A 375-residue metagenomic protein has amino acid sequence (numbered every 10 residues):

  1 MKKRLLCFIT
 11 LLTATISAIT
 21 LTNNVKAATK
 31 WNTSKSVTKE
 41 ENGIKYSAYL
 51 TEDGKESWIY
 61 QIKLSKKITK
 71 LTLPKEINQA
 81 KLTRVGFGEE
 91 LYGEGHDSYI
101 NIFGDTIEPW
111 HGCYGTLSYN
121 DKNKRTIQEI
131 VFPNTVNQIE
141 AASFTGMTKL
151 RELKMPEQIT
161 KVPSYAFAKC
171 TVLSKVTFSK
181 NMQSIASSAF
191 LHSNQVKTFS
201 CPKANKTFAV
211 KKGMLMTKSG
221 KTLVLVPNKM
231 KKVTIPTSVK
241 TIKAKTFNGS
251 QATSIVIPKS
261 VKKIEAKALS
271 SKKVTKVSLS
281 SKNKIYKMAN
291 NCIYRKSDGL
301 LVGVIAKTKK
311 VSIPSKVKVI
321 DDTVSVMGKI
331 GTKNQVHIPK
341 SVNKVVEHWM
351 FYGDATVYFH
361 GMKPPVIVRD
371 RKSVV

Functional and structural regions predicted by a protein language model:
M1-L5: Positively charged n-region of N-terminal signal peptides that target proteins for export
I9-T20: Bacterial N-terminal signal peptides
A18-N32: Sec-dependent signal peptide cleavage junction
A28-Y46: N-terminal low-complexity, Pro/Thr/Ser-rich intrinsically disordered segments that act as propeptides or flexible
E41-G43, E52-G54, K66-R84, G95-T106 (+14 more regions): Structural signature of tandem-repeat unit edges
L191, W349-F351: A structural signal for leucine-rich repeat
